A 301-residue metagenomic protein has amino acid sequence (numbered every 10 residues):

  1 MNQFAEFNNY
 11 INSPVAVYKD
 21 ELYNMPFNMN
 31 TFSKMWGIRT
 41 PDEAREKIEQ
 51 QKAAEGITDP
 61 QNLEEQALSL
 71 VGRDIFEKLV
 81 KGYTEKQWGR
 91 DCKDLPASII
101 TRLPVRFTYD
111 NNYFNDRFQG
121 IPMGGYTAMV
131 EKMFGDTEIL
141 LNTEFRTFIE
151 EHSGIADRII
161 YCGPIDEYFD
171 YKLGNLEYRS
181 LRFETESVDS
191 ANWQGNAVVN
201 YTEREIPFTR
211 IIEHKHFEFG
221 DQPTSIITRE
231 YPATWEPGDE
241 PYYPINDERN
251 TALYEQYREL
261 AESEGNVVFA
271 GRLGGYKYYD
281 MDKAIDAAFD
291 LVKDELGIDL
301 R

Functional and structural regions predicted by a protein language model:
M1-I11, Q51: Conserved FAD-binding subdomain of flavin-dependent enzymes
N2, E131-G135, R258, F289: Class I S-adenosyl-L-methionine
Q3, D136, D294, I298: Active-site catalytic microenvironments for nucleophilic, acid-base chemistry
Q3, G154-Y161, T202, H214: Short, solvent-exposed linear motifs at loop/edge-of-secondary-structure regions
E6, E138-L140, N266: Conserved beta-strand segments of alpha/beta enzyme cores
N12, A16-R158, C162, D166-F169: Active-site/ligand-binding neighborhood in enzyme catalytic cores
E167-R301: C-terminal segments that line or cap access tunnels to active or ligand-binding sites in enzymes and enzyme-associated
